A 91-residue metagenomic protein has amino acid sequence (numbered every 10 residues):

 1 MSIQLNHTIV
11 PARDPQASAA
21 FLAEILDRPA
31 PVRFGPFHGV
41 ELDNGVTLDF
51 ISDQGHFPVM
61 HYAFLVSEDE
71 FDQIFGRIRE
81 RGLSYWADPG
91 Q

Functional and structural regions predicted by a protein language model:
S2, I9-T47, Q54-G55: Core segments of cupin and vicinal oxygen chelate
T8, Y62: Hydrophobic adenine-recognition pocket in adenosine-nucleotide-binding enzymes
P15-Q16, A63-Q91: Vicinal oxygen chelate
F50-I51, G90: Short alpha-helix boundary/capping motifs
